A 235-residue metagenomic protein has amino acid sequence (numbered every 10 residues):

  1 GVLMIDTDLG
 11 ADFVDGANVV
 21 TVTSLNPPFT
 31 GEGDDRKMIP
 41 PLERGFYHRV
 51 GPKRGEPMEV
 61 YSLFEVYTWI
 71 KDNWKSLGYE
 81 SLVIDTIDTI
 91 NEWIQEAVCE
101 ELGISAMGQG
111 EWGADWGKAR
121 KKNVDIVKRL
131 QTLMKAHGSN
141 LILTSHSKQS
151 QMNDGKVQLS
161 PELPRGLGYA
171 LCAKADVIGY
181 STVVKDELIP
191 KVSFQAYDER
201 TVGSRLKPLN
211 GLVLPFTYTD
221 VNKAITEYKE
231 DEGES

Functional and structural regions predicted by a protein language model:
G1-I84, D88-W93: Conserved P-loop
L9, K135, Y180: Residue-level marker of positions within ordered structural domains that often coincide with functionally constrained
N18-P52, E187-S235: P-loop/Walker A phosphate-binding loop and immediately adjacent motor/lid segment at beta-alpha junctions
E56-E59, W112, L214: Intrinsic-disorder-associated interaction segments
F64-K71, N91, Q95, G117-R120 (+3 more regions): Generic detector of well-ordered alpha-helical segments enriched in charged/polar residues, highlighting helical
I70, W74, L130-M134, A175: Hydrophobic, Leu/Ile/Phe/Ala-enriched alpha-helical segments that form helix-helix packing faces
S81-A170: P-loop NTPase motor core
S139-P215: Phosphate-binding/switch region of NTP-binding enzymes
